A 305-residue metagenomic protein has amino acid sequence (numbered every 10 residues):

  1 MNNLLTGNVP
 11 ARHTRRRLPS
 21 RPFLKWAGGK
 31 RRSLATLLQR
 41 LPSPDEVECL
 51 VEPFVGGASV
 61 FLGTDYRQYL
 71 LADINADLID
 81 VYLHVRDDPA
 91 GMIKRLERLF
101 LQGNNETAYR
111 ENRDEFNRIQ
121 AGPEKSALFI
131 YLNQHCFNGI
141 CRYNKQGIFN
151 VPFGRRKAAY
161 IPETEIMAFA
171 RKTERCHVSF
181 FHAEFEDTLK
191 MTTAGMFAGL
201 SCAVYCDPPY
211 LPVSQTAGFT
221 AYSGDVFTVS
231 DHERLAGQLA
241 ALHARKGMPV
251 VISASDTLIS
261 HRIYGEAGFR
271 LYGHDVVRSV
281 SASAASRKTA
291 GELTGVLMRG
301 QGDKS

Functional and structural regions predicted by a protein language model:
N2-F23, G28-S33, Q39-E46, P89-C206 (+3 more regions): SAM-dependent nucleic-acid methyltransferase catalytic core
R40, E46-L101: Conserved S-adenosyl-L-methionine
P53, A72, F181-E184, C206-P208 (+1 more regions): Short His-Asn-centered micro-motif
F54-S59, E165-M167, S255-L258: Short, polar loop motifs at secondary-structure junctions
G218-V226: Short, surface-exposed loop/helix-turn segments at secondary-structure junctions that function as lids/hinges flanking
H232-V277: Conserved Class I SAM-dependent methyltransferase catalytic core
F269-S305: Class I S-adenosyl-L-methionine
